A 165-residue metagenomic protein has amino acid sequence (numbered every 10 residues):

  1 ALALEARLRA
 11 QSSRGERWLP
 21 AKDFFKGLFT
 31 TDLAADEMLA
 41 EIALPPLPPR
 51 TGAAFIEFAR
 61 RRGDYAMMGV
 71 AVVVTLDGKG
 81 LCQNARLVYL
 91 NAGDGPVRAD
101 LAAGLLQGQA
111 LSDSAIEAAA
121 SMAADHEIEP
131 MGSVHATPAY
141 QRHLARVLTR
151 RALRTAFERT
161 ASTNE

Functional and structural regions predicted by a protein language model:
A1-E165: C-terminal structural segment of proteins
